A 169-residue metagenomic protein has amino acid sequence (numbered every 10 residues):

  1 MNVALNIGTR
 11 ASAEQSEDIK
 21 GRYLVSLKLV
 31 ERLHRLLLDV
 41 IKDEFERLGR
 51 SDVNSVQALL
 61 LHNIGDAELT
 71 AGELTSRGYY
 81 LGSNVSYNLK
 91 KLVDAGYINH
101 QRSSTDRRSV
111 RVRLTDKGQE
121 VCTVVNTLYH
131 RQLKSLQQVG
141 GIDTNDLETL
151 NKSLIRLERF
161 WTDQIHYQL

Functional and structural regions predicted by a protein language model:
M1-I19, I142-L169: C-terminal regulatory/oligomerization modules of transcriptional regulators
M1-S51: N-terminal leader segment of winged-helix/HTH proteins
T9-S12, K90-E148: Charged, amphipathic alpha-helical coiled-coil/dimerization segments
K20-E31, G82, C122, T144-L147: Amphipathic, non-membrane alpha-helical segments in soluble helical-bundle scaffolds
E31, H62-N63, T123, N151: A cross-family signal for key residues in well-ordered alpha-helices that form functional helical elements
L33, L37-V40, E44, G78 (+2 more regions): Alpha-helical linker/hinge and terminal dimerization helices associated with HTH transcriptional regulators
V40-S83: N-terminal helix-turn-helix DNA-binding core of bacterial DNA-binding proteins
N88-K91, S153: Residues within the DNA-recognition helix of helix-turn-helix
